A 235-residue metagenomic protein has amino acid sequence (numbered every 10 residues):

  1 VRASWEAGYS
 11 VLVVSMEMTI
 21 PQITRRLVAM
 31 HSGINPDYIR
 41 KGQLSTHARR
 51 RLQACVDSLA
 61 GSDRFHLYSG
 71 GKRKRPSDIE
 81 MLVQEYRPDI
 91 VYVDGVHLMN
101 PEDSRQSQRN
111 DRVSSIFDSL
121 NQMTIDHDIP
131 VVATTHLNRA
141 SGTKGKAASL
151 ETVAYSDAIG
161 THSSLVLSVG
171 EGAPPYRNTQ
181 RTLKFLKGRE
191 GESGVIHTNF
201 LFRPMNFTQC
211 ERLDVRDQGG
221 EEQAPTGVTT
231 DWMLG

Functional and structural regions predicted by a protein language model:
A3-R87, P101, V153, I196-N199 (+1 more regions): Cytosolic-facing regulatory segments adjacent to core modules
S15, Y92, T134, H162: Generic enzyme active-site microenvironment
M16-M18, I129, A133-H136: Conserved H-loop
I20, H97, R139: Short, glycine/acidic-enriched loop or turn micro-motifs at the edges of active sites
G33, P76-V91, Q122-H127, R139-G235: C-terminal regions of RecA-like/P-loop NTPase motor modules
C55-L67, S119-V131, H162-S164: A structural motif corresponding to the C-terminal end of an alpha-helix and its immediate exit/capping segment
D89-A133: Helical hairpin unit composed of two closely spaced alpha helices linked by a short loop
